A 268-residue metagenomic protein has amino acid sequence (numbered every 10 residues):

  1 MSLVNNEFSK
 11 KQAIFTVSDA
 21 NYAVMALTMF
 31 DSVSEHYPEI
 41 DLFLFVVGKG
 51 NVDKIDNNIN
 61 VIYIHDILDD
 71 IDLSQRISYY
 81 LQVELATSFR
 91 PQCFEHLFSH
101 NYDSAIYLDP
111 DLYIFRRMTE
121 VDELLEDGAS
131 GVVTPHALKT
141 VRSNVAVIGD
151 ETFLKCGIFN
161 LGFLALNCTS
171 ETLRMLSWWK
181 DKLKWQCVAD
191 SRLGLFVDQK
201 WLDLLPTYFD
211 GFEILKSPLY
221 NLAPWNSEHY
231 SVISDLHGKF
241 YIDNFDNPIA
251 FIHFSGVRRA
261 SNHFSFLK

Functional and structural regions predicted by a protein language model:
M1-K268: Glycosyltransferase catalytic domains, chiefly GT-A lineage
